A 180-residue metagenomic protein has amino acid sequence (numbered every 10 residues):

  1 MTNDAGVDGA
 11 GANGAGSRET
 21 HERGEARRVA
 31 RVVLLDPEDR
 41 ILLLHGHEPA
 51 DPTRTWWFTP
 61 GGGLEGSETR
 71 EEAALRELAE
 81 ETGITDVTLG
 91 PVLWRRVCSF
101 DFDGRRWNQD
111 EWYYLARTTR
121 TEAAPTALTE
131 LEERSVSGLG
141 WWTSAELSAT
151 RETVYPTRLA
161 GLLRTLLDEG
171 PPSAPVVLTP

Functional and structural regions predicted by a protein language model:
T2-D4, D8, N13-F58: N-terminal strand-loop-strand
A26, G66, R70, Y155 (+1 more regions): Hydrophobic (often cysteine-bearing) scaffold residues that line and stabilize catalytic clefts of nucleotide/cofactor
A26, W57, W94, L139-W142: Tryptophan-centric aromatic hotspots in well-structured domains and transmembrane helices
R27, R54, T59, W107-E111 (+1 more regions): Short connector loops at helix/strand junctions that flank enzyme active sites, especially segments positioning acidic
L43, P91-W94: A structural microfeature
E48-A50, W94-C98: Short active-site-proximal "capping" loops at secondary-structure junctions
L64-T88, R96-E152, P180: Unchanged
Y155-P180: Charged phosphate-binding loop/patch that engages nucleotide di/tri-phosphates or the phosphate backbone of nucleic
